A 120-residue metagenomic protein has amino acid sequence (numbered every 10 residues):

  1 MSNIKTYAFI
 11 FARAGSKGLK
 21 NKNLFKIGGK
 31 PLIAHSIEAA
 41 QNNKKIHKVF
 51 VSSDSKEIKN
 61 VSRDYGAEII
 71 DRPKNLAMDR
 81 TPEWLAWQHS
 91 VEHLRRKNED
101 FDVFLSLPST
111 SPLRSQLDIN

Functional and structural regions predicted by a protein language model:
M1-S2, G18, N120: Short, flexible hinge/linker loops that cap or flank conserved catalytic cores
K5-S52: N-terminal glycine-rich phosphate-binding loop and ensuing alpha1 helix
A14, R72-M78: Short, acidic/turn-prone active-site loops that include or flank metal/cofactor- and phosphate-binding residues
G28, S53-D54, P82, L117: Short beta->alpha linker loops
K44-I70: Acidic donor-binding segment of Leloir-type glycosyltransferases
L76-N120: Conserved beta-loop-beta/alpha segment of the NTase-like Rossmann-fold superfamily that binds/positions NTPs
